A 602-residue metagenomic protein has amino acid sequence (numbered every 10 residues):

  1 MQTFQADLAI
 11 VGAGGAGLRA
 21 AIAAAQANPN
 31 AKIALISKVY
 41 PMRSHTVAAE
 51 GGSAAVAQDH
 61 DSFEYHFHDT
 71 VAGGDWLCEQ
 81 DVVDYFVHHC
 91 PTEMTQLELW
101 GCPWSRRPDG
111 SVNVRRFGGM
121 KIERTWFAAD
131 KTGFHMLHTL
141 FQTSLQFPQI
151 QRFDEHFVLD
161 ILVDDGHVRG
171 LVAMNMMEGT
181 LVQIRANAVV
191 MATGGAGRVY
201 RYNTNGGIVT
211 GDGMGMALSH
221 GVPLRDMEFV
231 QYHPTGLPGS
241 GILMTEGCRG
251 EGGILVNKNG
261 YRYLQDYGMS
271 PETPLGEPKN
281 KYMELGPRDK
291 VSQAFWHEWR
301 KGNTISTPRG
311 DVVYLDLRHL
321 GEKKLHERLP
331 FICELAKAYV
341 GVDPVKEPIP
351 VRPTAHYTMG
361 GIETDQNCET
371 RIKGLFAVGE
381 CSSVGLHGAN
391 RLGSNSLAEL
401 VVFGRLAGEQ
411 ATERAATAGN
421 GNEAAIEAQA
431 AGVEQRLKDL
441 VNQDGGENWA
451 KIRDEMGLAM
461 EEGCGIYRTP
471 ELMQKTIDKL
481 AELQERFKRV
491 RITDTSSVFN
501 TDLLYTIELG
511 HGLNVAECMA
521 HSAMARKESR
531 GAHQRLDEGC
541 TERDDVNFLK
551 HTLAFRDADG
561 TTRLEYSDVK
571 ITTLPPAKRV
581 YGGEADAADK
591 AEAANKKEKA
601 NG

Functional and structural regions predicted by a protein language model:
T3-A6, E178-A188, R371-G374: Core beta-strand elements of the Rossmann-like FAD/NAD(P) dinucleotide-binding domain in flavoenzyme oxidoreductases
F4-A6, G15, A23, P29-L35 (+12 more regions): Glycine- and aromatic-enriched mobile tails/lids
V39-D69, D75, Q231, T245-E246: Conserved N-terminal glycine-rich FAD pyrophosphate-binding loop of Rossmann-like flavoproteins
P41, M216, V222-V342, Q410 (+2 more regions): An anion/pyrophosphate-binding glycine-rich loop and adjacent beta-alpha core in soluble alpha-beta enzymes
L77-V83, M94-G110, P223-D226, T304-P308 (+1 more regions): A short alpha-helix-loop-beta-strand transition element characteristic of N-terminal alpha/beta dinucleotide-binding
C78-P91, T125-Q142, F153, N203-G211 (+2 more regions): Short beta-strand to alpha-helix junction loop
E93, E98-T180, R185, A192 (+2 more regions): Conserved redox-cofactor binding core of oxidoreductases
A188-I242, T307, H387, G393-Q410: Glycine-rich loop(s) and the adjacent beta-strand/alpha-helix scaffold that form part
